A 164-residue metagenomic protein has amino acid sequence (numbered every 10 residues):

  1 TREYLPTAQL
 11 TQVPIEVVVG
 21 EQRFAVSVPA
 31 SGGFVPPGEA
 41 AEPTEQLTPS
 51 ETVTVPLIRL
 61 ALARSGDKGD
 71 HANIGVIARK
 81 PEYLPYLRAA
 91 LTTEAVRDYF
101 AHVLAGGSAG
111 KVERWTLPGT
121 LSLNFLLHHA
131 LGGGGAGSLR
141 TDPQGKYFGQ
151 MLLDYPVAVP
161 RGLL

Functional and structural regions predicted by a protein language model:
T1-N73, T116, G134-L164: C-terminal amphipathic alpha-helical interaction region
Q46-G107: Conserved mixed alpha/beta catalytic, RNA-binding, or beta-rich assembly cores of soluble enzyme, regulatory
L84-L91, Y99-V103, S108-L164: Phosphate-backbone binding interfaces of nucleic-acid-interacting proteins
